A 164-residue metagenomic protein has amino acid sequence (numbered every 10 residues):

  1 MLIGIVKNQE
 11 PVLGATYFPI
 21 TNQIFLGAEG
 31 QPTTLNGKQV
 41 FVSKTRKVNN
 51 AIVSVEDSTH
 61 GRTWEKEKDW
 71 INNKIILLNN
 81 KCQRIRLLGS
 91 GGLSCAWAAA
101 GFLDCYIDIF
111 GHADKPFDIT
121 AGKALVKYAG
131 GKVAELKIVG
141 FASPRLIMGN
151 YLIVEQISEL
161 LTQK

Functional and structural regions predicted by a protein language model:
M1-N36: DPxDG-like acidic metal-binding loop motif
F41-K164: An extended, acidic
